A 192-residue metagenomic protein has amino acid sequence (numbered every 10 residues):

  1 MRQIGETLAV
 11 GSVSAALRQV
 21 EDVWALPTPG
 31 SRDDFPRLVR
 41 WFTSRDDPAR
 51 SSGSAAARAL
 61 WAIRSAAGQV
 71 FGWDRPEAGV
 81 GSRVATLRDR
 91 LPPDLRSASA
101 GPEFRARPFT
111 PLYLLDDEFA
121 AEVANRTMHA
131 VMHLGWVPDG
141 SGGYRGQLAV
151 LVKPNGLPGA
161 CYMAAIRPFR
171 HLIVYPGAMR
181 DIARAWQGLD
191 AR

Functional and structural regions predicted by a protein language model:
M1-A98: Hydrophobic ligand-binding cavity/cleft-lining segments
E21-A25, E118, G143-Q147: Intrinsic-disorder/low-complexity, polar/charged segments enriched in Ser/Thr/Lys/Arg/Asp/Glu/Gln
A56-A57, V150-P154, G177-R184: Short C-terminal domain-edge/linker segments immediately following a structured domain
A57-G68, G159, M163, R167 (+1 more regions): Short hydrophobic helices that act as membrane-entry/anchoring signals
D94-G140: Hydrophobic-ligand binding "helix-grip"
N125-A164: Beta-strand/loop substructures that line and gate deep hydrophobic ligand-binding cavities in soluble
Y162-R192: A conserved amphipathic terminal alpha-helix motif
